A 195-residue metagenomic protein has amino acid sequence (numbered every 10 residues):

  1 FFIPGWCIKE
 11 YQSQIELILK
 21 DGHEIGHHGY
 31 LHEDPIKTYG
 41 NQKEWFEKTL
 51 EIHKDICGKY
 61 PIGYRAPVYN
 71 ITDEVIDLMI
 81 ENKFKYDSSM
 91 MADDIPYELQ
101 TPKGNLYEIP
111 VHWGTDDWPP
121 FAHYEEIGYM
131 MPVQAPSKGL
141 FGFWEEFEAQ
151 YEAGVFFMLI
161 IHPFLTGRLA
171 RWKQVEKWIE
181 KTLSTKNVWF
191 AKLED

Functional and structural regions predicted by a protein language model:
F1-V75, G104, W113-E126, M158-P163: Metal-dependent polysaccharide deacetylase catalytic core of the NodB/CE4 family, i.e., the active-site-bearing domain
P4, S89, A191-L193: Conserved beta-strand termini and adjacent loop/short-helix elements that scaffold enzyme active sites in alpha/beta
S13-Q14, V75-L78, Q174, W178: A short acidic, amphipathic alpha-helical/loop segment
I18, L99-K103, T182: Short, conserved catalytic or adaptor-binding loops enriched in Gly and charged residues
Y39-E47, V133-W144, L169-W172, E176: Non-membrane alpha-helical structural segments and their capping/turn regions in soluble enzymes
K54-D55, K59-A153: Active-site-adjacent pocket scaffolds in enzyme catalytic domains
F141-D195: C-terminal domain-boundary segment and adjacent tail
